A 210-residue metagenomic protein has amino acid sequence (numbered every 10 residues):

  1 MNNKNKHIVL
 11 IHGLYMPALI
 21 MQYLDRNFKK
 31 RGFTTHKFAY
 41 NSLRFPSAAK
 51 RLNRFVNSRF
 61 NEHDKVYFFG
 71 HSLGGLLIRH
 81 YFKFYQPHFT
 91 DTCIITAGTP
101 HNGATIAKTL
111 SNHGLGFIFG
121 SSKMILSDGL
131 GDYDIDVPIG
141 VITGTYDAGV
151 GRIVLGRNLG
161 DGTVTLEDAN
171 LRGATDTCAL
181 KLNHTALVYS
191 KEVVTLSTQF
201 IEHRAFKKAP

Functional and structural regions predicted by a protein language model:
M1-H7: Proline/glycine-enriched tight loop/beta-turn segments at coil->beta junctions that connect or precede beta-strands
I8-L14, L19, F28-G140, I153-G156 (+1 more regions): Serine-dependent carboxylesterase/thioesterase catalytic core of lipase-like alpha/beta-hydrolase/SGNH enzymes
Y23-L24: Short amphipathic alpha-helix
D134-P210: C-terminal catalytic-base region of ester-bond hydrolases, centering on the histidine of the charge-relay
